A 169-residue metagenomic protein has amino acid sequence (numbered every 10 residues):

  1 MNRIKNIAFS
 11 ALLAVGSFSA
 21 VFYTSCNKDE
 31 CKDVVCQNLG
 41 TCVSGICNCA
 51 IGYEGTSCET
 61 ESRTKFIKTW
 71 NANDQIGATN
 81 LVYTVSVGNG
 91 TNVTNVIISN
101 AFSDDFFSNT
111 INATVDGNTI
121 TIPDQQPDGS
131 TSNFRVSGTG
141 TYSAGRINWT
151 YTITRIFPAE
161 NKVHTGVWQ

Functional and structural regions predicted by a protein language model:
M1-C26: Sec-dependent bacterial lipoprotein signal peptides
N27-C31, C58-I67: Short domain-boundary/entry signatures in modular proteins, especially in secreted/extracellular architectures
D29-L39: Disulfide-braced loops of extracellular cysteine-rich modules
L39-C42, Y83-T91, N109-G117, S137-A144: Short, exposed beta-strand/loop patches in secreted or surface proteins that constitute
G40-I51: Extracellular cysteine-rich, disulfide-stabilized repeat modules
S62-V82, I98-S99: Tryptophan-anchored aromatic micro-motifs
N73-G77, T114-Q169: Beta-sheet ligand-binding and adhesion/scaffold domains
